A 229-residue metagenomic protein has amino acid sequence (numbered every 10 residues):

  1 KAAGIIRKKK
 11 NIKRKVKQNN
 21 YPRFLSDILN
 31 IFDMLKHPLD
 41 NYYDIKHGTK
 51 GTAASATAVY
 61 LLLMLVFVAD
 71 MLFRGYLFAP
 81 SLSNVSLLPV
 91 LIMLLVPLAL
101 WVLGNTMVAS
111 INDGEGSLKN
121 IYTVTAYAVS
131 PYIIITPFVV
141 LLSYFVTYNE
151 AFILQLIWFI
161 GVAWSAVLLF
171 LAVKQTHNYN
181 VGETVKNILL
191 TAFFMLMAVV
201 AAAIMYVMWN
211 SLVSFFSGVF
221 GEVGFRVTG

Functional and structural regions predicted by a protein language model:
K1-R7, S55, A202, M208 (+1 more regions): Transmembrane alpha-helices
A2-F24: Short, non-transmembrane cytosolic segments of multipass membrane proteins
K10, T49-V59, E183-F193: Alpha-helical transmembrane segments and their helix-start/interface "positive-inside/aromatic belt" motifs in integral
V16-K119: Selected alpha-helical membrane-embedding segments in polytopic membrane proteins
T49-M64, V68-L72, S81, F152-A172 (+1 more regions): Hydrophobic alpha-helical transmembrane segments and immediately flanking/interface helices in integral membrane
F73-L87, F145-A151, S214-V219: Membrane-interface interhelical loops and short amphipathic "cap" helices that link adjacent transmembrane segments
P89-I92, W101-M208: Hydrophobic alpha-helical transmembrane segments and adjacent short intramembrane/lumenal linkers of inner/organellar
A201-G229: Juxtamembrane boundary at the C-terminal end of a transmembrane helix
